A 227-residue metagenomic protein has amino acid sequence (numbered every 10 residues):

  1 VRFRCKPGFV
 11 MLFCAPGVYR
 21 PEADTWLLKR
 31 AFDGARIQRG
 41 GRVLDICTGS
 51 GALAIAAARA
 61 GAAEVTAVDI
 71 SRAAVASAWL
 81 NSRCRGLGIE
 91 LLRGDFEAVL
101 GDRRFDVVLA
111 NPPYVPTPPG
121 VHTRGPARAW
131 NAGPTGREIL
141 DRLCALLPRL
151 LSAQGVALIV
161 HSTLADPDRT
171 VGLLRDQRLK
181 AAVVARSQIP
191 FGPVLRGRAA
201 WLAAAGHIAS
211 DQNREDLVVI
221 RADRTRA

Functional and structural regions predicted by a protein language model:
V1-A60, A74-S77, A98-V99, R198-A227: SAM-dependent Rossmann-like transferase core, predominantly class I methyltransferases with a strong bias toward
F13, I139-L195: Conserved Class I SAM-dependent methyltransferase catalytic core
T25-L28, N111, L143, A157: Residue-level signal for inorganic ion chemistry
G41, D106, G155: Conserved acidic residues
E64-D69: Conserved SAM-binding motif I beta-strand of class I
G86-F96: Conserved SAM-binding strand-loop segment of SAM-dependent methyltransferases
E97-V108: A short acidic, Gly/Pro-enriched loop at the edge of an enzyme's catalytic core that lines a small-molecule cofactor
P112-R142: Mobile active-site "lid"/loop adjacent to the S-adenosyl-L-methionine
